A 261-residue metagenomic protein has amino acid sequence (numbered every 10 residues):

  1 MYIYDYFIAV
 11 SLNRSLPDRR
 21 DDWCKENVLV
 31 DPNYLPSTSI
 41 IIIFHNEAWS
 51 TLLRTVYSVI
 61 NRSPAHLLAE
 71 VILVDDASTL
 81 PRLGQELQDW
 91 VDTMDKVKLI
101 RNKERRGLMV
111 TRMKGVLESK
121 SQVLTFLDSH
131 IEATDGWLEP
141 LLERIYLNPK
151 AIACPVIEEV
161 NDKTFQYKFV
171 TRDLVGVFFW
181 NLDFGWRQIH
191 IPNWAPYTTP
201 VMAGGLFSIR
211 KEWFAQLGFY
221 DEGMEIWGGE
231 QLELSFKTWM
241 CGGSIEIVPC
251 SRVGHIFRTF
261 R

Functional and structural regions predicted by a protein language model:
M1-N61: N-proximal low-complexity "stem/linker" segments adjacent to membrane-targeting elements
N46, R101-G107: Short, acidic/glycine-rich phosphate-metal binding loop used to engage nucleotide
I60, V110-V123: Active-site nucleotide-sugar/metal-binding loop of Leloir-type enzymes
I60-R101: Acidic donor-binding segment of Leloir-type glycosyltransferases
A77, D128-E132: The conserved acidic donor/metal-binding loop of glycosyltransferases
M109, G185-S208, E212: A recurrent flexible, glycine/aromatic-enriched loop bordering the glycosyltransferase active site that acts as
E132, G136-F179, S244, C250: Conserved donor NDP-sugar-binding/catalytic core segment of glycosyltransferases
P140-L141, V201, G205-F207, E212-G218 (+1 more regions): A short, conserved alpha-helix in the catalytic core of glycosyltransferases
